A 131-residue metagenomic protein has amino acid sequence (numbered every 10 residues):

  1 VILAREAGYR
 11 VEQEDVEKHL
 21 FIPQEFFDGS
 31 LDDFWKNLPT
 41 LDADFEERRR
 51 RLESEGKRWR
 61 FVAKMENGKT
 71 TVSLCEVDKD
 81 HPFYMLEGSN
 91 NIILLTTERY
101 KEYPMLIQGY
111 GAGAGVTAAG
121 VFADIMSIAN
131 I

Functional and structural regions predicted by a protein language model:
V1-M85, N90: Substrate-binding/catalytic subdomain of NAD(P)-dependent oxidoreductase enzymes
E66-I131: Catalytic, metal-anchored helix/loop core of enzyme active sites in primary metabolism
